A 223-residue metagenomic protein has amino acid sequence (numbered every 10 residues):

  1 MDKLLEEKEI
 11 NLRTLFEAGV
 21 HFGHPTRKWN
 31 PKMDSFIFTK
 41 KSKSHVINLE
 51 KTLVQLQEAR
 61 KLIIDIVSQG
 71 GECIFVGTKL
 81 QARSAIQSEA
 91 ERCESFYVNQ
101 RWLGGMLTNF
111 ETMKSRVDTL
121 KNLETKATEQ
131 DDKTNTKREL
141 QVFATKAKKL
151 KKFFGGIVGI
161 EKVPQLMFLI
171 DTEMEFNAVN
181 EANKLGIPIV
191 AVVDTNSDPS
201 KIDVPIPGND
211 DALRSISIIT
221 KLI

Functional and structural regions predicted by a protein language model:
M1-E72, T78-K126, K137-L140, I160: N-terminal cationic and glycine-rich segments that engage phosphates or anionic surfaces
G19, F75, M167, I219: Residue-level signature of catalytic and energy-coupling elements of molecular machines, predominantly ATP/GTP-dependent
C73-I74, F96-N99, F168, P188-V192: Short hydrophobic alpha-helical runs that function as membrane-insertion/retention elements
K79-A82, W102-L107, E173-E175, T195-P199 (+1 more regions): Conserved nucleotide-binding/hydrolysis micro-motifs of P-loop NTPases
R116-T128, D211-T220: A polyampholytic, Gly/Pro-enriched intrinsically disordered region
N122-L166: Active-site rim loops that border cofactor/substrate pockets in soluble metabolic enzymes
V158-A182: Glycine-rich phosphate-binding loop
N177-I223: Short glycine/threonine-rich loop/turn motifs
